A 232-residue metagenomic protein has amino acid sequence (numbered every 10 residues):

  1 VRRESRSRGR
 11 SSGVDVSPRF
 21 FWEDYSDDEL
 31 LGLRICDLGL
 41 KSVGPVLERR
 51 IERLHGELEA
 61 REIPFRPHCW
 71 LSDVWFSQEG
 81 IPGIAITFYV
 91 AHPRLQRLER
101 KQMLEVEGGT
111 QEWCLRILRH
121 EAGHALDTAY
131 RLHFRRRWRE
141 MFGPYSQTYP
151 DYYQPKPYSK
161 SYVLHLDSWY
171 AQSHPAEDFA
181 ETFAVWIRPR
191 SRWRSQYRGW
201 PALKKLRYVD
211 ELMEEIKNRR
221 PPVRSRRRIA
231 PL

Functional and structural regions predicted by a protein language model:
V1-S11: Short Lys/Arg-rich cationic patches that frequently serve as NLS/NoLS or arginine-rich RNA/DNA-binding motifs
R2-R3, D15-L33, S42, E177-L232: Pan-zinc metallopeptidase signature
R8, V14, L31-I35, S42 (+2 more regions): Cysteine-nucleophile amide-bond enzymes
L38-L98, G108, R135: Auxiliary, metal-adjacent structural segments of Zn-dependent hydrolase domains
L98-R119: Short pre-active-site segment immediately N-terminal to the catalytic Zn-binding motif
E112-L132, A180: Active-site recognition of the HExxH zinc-binding catalytic motif
E112-R116, S168-F179, G199-A202: Active-site metal-coordination segments of metallo-dependent hydrolases
A129-E177, F183-S191: Post-HExxH zinc-binding segment in Zn-dependent metallohydrolases
